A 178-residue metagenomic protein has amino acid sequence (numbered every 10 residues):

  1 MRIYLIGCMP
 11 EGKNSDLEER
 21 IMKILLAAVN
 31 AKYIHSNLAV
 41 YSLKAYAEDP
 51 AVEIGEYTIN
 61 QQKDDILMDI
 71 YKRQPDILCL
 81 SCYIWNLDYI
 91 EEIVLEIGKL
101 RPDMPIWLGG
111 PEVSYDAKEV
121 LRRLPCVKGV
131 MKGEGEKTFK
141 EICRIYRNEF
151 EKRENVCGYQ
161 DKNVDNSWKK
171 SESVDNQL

Functional and structural regions predicted by a protein language model:
I3-I21: Short, Lys/Arg-enriched N-terminal segments with co-localized hydrophobic residues within the first ~10-30 amino acids
L5-P10, A39, L43-Y46, P50-E172: Glycine-rich beta-alpha loop elements in corrinoid/cobalamin-binding modules across cobalamin-dependent enzymes
I21-K23, N37, R153: A structure-centric signal for secondary-structure junctions around beta-strands
K23-K32: Nucleotide-activated donor-dependent transferases that construct or modify glycoconjugates
K32-Y33, Y83: Short acidic-aromatic active-site loops that bind/stabilize oxyanions
Y33-A39: Short N-terminal binding/cap micro-motifs at the start of the first secondary-structure element
E172-L178: A short, charged helix-loop
